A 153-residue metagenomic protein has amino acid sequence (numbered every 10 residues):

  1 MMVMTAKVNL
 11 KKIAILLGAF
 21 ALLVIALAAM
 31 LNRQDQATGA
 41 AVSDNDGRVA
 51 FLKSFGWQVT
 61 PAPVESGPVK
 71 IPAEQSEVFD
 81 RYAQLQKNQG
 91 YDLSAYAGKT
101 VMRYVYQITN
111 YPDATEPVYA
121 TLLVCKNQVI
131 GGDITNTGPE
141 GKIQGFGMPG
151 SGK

Functional and structural regions predicted by a protein language model:
M1-N9: N-terminal Lys/Arg-rich, disordered targeting/topogenic segments
V8-L16: Membrane interfacial helix-start segments of signal peptides and signal-anchor transmembrane helices
I15-M30: Hydrophobic membrane-insertion alpha-helices, especially the h-region of bacterial N-terminal signal peptides
N32-G47: Ser/Thr/Pro/Gly-rich low-complexity linker/stalk segments immediately outside membranes or between
Q36-A40, Q107-Y111, Y119-A120, I134-N136: Second-shell loop/turn segments in exported
W57-T115: Mature extracytoplasmic domains of secretory-pathway proteins
T115-K153: A short, surface-exposed interaction/processing loop segment used at functional sites
